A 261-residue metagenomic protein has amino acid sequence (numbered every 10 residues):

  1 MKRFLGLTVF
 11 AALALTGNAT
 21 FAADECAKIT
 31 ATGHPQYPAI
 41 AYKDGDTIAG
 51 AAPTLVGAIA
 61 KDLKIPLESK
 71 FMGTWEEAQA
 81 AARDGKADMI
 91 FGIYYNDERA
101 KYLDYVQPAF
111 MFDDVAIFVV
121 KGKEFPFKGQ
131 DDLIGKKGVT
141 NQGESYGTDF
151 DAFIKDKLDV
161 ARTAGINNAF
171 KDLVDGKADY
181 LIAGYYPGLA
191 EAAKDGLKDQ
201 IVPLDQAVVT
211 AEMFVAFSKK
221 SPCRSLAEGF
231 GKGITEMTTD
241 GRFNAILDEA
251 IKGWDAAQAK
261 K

Functional and structural regions predicted by a protein language model:
T16-A22: Sec/Tat signal peptide C-region and signal peptidase I cleavage site
D24-Y94, K101: Extracytoplasmic small-molecule ligand-binding "clamshell" domains of the periplasmic binding protein/Venus flytrap
H34-P35, F112-A116, A193-K232, G253-K260: Periplasmic-binding protein-like
G50-D62, K136, E144, A216-W254: Extended ligand-binding regions for polar small-molecule ligands
K61, F71, E76-D88, D104-Y105 (+3 more regions): Short helices/loops that flank or line small-molecule/ion binding pockets
P66, S145-A161, D199-Q200, I234-K261: Ligand-binding clefts/hinges and TM-proximal coupling segments of bilobed small-molecule sensing domains
E76, I93-Y102, D151-A152, D179-V209: A ligand-binding cleft/hinge motif common to bilobed small-molecule-binding domains
V120-K137: Flexible hinge/capping segments at coil-to-helix
